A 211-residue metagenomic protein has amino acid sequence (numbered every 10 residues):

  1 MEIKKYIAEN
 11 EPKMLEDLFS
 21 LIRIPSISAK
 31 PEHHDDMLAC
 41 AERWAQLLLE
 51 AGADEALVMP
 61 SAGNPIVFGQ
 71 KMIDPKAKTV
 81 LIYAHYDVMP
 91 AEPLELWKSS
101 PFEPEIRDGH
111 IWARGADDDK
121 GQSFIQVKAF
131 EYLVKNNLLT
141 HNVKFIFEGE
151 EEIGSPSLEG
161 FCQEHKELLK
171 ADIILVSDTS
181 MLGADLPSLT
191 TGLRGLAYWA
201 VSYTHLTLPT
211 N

Functional and structural regions predicted by a protein language model:
M1-L94: N-terminal helical capping/dimerization or prosegment-like subdomains of hydrolases acting on amide or phosphate bonds
A77-F147: Active-site metal-coordination/substrate-binding segment of hydrolases, especially metallo-dependent peptidases
L81, D172-V176, Y198: Short glycine-aspartate micro-motif
D119-G192: Acidic/histidine-rich catalytic neighborhood of metal-dependent amide-processing enzymes
T190-S202: Flexible glycine/proline-rich, aromatic-decorated loop/lid segments
T204-T210: Conserved small/polar residues in nucleotide/adenosyl-binding loops
